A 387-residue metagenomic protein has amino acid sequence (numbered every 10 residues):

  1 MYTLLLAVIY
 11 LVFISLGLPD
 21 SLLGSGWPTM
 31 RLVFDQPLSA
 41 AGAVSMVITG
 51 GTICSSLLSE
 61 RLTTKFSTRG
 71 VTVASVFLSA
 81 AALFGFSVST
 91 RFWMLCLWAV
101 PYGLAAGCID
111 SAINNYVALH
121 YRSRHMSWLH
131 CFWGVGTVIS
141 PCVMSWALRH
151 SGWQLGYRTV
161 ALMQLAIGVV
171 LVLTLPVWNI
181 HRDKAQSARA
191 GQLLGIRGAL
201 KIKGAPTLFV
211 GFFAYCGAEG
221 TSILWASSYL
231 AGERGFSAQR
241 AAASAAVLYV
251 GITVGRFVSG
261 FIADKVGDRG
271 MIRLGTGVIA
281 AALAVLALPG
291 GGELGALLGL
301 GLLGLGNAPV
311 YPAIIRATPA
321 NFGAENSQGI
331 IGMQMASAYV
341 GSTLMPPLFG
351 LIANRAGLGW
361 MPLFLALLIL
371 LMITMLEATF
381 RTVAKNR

Functional and structural regions predicted by a protein language model:
L23-G24, K203-A246, V250-V254: Extracytoplasmic gate region of multi-pass secondary transporters
D35, S67, V88-W93, G235 (+2 more regions): Helix-breaking motifs and short loop linkers at transmembrane-helix boundaries and internal kinks in secondary membrane
C54-W93: Conserved MFS/SLC helix-loop-helix module at the cytosolic interface between two early adjacent transmembrane helices
S55-S67, G255-D268, A353-N354: Helix-to-loop junctions at the C-terminal end of transmembrane segments in multipass secondary transporters
W98-F132: Cytoplasmic helix-loop-helix junction between adjacent transmembrane helices in 12-TM secondary transporters
W128-I180, Y215: Helix-loop-helix hairpin linking two adjacent transmembrane segments in secondary transporters
V266-I314: C-terminal transmembrane helical hairpin of 12-TM major facilitator-type secondary transporters
N321-L358: A late C-terminal transmembrane helix in Major Facilitator Superfamily
